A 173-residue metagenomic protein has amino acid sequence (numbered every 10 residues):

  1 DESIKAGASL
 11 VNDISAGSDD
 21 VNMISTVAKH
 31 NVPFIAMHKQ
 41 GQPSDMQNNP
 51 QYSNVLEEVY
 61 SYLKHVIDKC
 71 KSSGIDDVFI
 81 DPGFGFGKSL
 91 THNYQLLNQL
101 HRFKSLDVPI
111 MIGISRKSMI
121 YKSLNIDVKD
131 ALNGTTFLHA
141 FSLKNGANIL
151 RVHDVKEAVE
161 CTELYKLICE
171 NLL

Functional and structural regions predicted by a protein language model:
I4-K5, S9-S72, G87-L173: Active-site-adjacent loop and "lid" segments of alpha/beta metabolic enzymes
G74-D77: A short helix-to-beta-strand connector/capping loop
F84: Active-site metal-binding loops of divalent metal-dependent hydrolases
